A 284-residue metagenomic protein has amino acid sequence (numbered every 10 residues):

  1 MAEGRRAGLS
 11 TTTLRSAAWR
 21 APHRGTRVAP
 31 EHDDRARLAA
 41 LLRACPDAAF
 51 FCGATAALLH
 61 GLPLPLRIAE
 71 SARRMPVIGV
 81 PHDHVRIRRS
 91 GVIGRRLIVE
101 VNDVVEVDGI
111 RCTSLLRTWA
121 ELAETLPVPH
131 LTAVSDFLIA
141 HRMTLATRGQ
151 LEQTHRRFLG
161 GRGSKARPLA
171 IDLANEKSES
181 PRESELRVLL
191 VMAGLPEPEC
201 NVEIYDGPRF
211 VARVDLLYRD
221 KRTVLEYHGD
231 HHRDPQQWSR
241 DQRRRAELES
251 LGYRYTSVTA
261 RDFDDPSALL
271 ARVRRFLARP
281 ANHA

Functional and structural regions predicted by a protein language model:
M1-G163, R279-A284: Short gly/ser-rich loop at a beta-strand->alpha-helix junction or flexible surface loop bordering the NTP-binding
E3, I139-A284: Surface segments flanking catalytic/ligand-binding clefts of nucleic-acid enzymes
